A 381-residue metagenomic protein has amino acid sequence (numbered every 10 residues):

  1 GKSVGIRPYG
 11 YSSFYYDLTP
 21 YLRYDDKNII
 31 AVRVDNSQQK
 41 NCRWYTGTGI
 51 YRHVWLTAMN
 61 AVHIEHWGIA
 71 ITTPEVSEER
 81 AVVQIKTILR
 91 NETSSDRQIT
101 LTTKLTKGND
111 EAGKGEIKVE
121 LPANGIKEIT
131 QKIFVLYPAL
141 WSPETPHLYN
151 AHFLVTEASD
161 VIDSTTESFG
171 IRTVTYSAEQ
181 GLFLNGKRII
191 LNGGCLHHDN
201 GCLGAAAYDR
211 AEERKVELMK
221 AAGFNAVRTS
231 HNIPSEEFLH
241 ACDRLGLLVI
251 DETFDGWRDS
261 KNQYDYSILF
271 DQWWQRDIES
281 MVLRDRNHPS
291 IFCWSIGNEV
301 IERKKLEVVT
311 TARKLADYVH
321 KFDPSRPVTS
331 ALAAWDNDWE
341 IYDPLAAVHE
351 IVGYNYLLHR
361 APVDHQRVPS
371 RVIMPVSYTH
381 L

Functional and structural regions predicted by a protein language model:
K2-A241, L245-V249, D277, L283-N287 (+3 more regions): Secreted/periplasmic carbohydrate-active enzymes, especially glycoside hydrolases
N185, H349, V376: Single, functionally critical "micro-switch" positions that shape active/binding sites and transmembrane helices
N192-G194, V227-T229, V249-D251, I296 (+3 more regions): Hydrophobic faces of well-ordered beta-strands that scaffold small-molecule active sites in alpha/beta enzyme cores
H197-Y208, A222-S230, G256-Q272, I296-V308 (+1 more regions): The substrate-binding groove and active-site-proximal loops of carbohydrate-active enzymes, especially glycoside
I233-P234, G256, A333-W335: Conserved beta-strand edge residues that scaffold enzyme active sites
F238-I278: Extracytoplasmic ligand/sensor domains, especially the bilobed periplasmic-binding protein
F270-S370: Active-site neighborhood of glycoside hydrolase catalytic domains
T379-H380: Conserved small/polar residues in nucleotide/adenosyl-binding loops
